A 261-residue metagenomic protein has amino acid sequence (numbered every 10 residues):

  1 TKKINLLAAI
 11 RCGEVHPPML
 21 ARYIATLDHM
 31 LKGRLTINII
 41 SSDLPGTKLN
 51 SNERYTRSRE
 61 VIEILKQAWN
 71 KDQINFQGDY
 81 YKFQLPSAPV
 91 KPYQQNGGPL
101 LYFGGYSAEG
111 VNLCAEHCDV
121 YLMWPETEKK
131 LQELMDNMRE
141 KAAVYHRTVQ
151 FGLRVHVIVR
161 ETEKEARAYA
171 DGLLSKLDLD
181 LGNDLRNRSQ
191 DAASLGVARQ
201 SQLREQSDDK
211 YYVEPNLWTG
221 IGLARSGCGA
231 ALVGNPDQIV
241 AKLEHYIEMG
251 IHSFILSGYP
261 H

Functional and structural regions predicted by a protein language model:
N5-E14, N52, Y121, P125 (+1 more regions): The substrate-binding groove and active-site-proximal loops of carbohydrate-active enzymes, especially glycoside
L6-I10, L35-I39, L101-G104, D119-M123 (+2 more regions): Hydrophobic faces of well-ordered beta-strands that scaffold small-molecule active sites in alpha/beta enzyme cores
G13-H29: Glycine-rich anion/phosphate-binding loops
G13-P18, P45, T127-E133, V159 (+2 more regions): Acidic-and-aromatic substrate-binding clefts and catalytic sites of carbohydrate-active enzymes
L20-Y23, F103-L113, N235-H245: Short, acidic/polar
M30, E116-H117, M249: Structural motif
S51-G97, E126-E248: An alpha-helical appendage that flanks or caps ligand/catalytic pockets
S107-K130: Long hydrophobic segments that form regular secondary structure
